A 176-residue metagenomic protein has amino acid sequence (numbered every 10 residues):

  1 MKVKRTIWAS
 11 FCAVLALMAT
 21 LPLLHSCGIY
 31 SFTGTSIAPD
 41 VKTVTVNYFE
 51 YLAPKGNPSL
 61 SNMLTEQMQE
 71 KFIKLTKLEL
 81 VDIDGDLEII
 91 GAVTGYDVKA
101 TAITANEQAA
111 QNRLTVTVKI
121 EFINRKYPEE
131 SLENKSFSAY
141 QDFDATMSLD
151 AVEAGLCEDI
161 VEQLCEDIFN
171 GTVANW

Functional and structural regions predicted by a protein language model:
M1-W8: N-terminal secretory signal peptides that target proteins for export/translocation
S10-S26: Bacterial N-terminal signal peptides
H25-E66, E70, L75-K77, D82 (+2 more regions): A structural "domain/chain start" motif
F32, K74-E79, D86-S131, A139-E153 (+1 more regions): Surface-exposed short loop/turn segments
D40-K42, L132-F137: Short coil-to-beta-strand
P54, P58, M147-E158: Active-site oxyanion-binding pockets that recognize sulfate/phosphate
E153-W176: Compositionally biased, intrinsically disordered linkers/stalks adjacent to structured regions
